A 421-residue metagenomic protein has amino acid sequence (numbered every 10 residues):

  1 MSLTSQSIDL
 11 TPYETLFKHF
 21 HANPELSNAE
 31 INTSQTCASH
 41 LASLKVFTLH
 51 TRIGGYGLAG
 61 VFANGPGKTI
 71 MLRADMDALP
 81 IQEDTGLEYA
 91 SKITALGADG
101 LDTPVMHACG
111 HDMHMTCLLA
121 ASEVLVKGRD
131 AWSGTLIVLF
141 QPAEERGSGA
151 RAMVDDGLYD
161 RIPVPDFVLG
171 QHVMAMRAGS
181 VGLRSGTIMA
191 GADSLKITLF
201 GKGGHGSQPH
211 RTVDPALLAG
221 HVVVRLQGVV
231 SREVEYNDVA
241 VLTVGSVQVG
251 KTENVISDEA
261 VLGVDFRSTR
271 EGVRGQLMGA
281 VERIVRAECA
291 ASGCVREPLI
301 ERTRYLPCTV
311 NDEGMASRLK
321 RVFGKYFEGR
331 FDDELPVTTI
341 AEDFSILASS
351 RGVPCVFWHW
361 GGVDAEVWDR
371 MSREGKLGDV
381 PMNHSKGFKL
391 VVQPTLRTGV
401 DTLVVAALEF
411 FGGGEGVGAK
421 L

Functional and structural regions predicted by a protein language model:
M1-H107, D112-S133: Acidic/His- and Gly-rich active-site-bordering loop/insert found across diverse amide/peptide-bond hydrolases
F20, G60, L72, H111 (+8 more regions): Divalent metal-coordination and catalytic microenvironments
E25, D75-D77, A143, M174 (+1 more regions): Active-site beta-loop-alpha junctions enriched in small/polar residues
A59, L79-I81, G86-M106, D112-M113 (+2 more regions): Histidine/acidic-residue-rich, glycine-tolerant segments that coordinate divalent metal ions
I70, L139, F167-L169, P354-W358: Hydrophobic/aromatic beta-strand patches that form the interior of the parallel beta-sheet core in alpha/beta enzyme
M71-R73, Q82, L195-T198, W358-G361: Non-cysteine beta-strand/loop elements that form the S-adenosyl-L-methionine
L217-L421: Metal-dependent amide/peptide-bond hydrolase catalytic core, centered on the "pita-bread" metallohydrolase fold
